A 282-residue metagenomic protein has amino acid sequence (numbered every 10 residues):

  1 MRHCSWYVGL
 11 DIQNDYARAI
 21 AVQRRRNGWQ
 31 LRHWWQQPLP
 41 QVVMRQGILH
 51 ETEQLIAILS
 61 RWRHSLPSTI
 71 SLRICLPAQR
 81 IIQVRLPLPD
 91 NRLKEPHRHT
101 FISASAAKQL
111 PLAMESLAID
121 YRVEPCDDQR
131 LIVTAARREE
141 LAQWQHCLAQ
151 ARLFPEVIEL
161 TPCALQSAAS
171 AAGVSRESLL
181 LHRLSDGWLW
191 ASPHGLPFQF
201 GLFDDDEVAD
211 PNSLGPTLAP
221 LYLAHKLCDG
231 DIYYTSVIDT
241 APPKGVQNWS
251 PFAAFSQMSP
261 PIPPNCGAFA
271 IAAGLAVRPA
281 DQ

Functional and structural regions predicted by a protein language model:
M1-Q282: Hydrophobic/aromatic-enriched cytosolic interaction surfaces used to assemble or bind macromolecules
